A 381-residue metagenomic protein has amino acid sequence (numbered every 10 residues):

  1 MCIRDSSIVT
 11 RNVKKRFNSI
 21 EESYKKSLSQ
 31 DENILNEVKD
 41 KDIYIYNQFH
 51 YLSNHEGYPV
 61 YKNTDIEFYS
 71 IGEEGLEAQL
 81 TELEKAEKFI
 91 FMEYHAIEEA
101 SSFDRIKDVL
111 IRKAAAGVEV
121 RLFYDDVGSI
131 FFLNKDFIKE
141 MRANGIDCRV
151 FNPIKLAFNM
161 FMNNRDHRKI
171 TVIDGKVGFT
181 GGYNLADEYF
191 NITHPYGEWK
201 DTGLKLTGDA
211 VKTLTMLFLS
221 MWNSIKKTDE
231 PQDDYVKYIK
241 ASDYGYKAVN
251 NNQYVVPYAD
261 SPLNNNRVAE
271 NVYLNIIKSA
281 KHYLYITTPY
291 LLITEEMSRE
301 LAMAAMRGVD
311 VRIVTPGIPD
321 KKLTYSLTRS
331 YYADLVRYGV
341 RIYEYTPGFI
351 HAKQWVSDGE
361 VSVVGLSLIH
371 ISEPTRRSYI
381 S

Functional and structural regions predicted by a protein language model:
R4-N271, N275, S279, M303 (+7 more regions): N-terminal localization/anchoring segments of enzymes in phospholipid and broader phosphate metabolism
E119-V120, V309-R312: Residues at the starts of beta-strands that form the adenosine-phosphate
Y124, T288, T315: Short beta-strand/turn micro-motifs composed of small residues that flank or help shape donor/cofactor-binding pockets
N264, P289-L292, I318-S326, I342-Y345 (+1 more regions): Short, contiguous acidic/charged loop-to-helix segments that flank catalytic cores in large enzymes
Y290-V309, K321: Helical hairpin unit composed of two closely spaced alpha helices linked by a short loop
R299, Y325-R329: Short glycine/threonine-rich loop-to-helix capping motif typified by GTGT followed within a few residues by an Asp-Pro
